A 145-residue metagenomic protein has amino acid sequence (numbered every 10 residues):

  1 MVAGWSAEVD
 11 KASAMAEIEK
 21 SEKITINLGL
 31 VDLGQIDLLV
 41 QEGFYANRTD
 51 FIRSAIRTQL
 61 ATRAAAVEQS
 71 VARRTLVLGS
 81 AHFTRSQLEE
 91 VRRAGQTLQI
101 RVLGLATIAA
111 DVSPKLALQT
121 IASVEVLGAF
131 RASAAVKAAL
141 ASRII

Functional and structural regions predicted by a protein language model:
M1-K20, L88-A109, K115-I145: A detector of short terminal or domain-flanking linear segments
A3, A7-D10, A16-E17, G34-Q35 (+1 more regions): Short, basic amphipathic alpha-helical segments that act as recognition/interaction helices in nucleic-acid-binding
S21-L38: Short amphipathic alpha-helix starts
R57, A109-A110: Solvent-exposed, well-ordered amphipathic alpha-helical segments that flank/support binding or catalytic loops
Q69-Q96: N-terminal domain-start segments of secreted/luminal proteins
